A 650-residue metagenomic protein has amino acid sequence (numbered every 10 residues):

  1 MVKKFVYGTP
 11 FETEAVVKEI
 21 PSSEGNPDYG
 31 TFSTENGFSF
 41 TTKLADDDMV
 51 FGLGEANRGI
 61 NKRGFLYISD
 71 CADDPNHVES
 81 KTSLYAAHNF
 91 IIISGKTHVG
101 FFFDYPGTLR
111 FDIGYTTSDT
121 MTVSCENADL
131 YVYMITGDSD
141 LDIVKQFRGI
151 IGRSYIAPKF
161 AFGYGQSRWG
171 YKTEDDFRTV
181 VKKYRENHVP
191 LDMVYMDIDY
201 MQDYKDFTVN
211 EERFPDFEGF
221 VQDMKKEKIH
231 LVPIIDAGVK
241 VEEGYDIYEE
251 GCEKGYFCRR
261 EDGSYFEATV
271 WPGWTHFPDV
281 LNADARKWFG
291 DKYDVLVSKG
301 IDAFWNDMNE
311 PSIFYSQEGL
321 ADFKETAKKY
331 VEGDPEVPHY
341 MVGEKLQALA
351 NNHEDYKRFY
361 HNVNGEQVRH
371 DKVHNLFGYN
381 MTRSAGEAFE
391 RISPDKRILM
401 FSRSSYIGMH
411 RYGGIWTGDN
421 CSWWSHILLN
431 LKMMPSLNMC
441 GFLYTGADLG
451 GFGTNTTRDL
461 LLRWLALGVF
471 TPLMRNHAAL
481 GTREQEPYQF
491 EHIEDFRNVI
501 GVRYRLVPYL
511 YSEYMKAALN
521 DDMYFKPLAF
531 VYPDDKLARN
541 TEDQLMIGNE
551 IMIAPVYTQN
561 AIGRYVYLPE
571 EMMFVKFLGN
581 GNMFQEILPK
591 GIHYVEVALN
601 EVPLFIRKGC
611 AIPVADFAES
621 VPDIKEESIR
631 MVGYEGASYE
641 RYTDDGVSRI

Functional and structural regions predicted by a protein language model:
M1-P158, R168-G170, E174, V181-E186 (+4 more regions): Catalytic and substrate-binding clefts that recognize carbohydrates or anionic sugar/phosphate headgroups
T42-L44, E55, S94, F102-Y105 (+12 more regions): Glycine-rich, histidine-containing beta strand-loop boundary motifs that form or position
R63, V78, L376-F377, T382-I398 (+5 more regions): Catalytic core of carbohydrate-active enzymes
F65-C71, L84-A87, R178, R286 (+3 more regions): Short, hydrophobic/amphipathic alpha-helical packing segments that form internal helix faces or helix-helix interfaces
Y85-N89, K96-H98, P106, D129 (+9 more regions): Extracellular structured ligand-interaction cores
F90, F147, Y184, M224 (+5 more regions): A residue-level signal for conserved active-site and pocket-lining positions in enzyme catalytic cores
I92-T97, R260-D262, P569-E570, G579: Short acidic-glycine loop/turn motifs at beta-strand connectors
P190-F496, V531-Y532: Aromatic- and carboxylate-enriched substrate-binding clefts and catalytic-loop regions of carbohydrate-active enzymes
